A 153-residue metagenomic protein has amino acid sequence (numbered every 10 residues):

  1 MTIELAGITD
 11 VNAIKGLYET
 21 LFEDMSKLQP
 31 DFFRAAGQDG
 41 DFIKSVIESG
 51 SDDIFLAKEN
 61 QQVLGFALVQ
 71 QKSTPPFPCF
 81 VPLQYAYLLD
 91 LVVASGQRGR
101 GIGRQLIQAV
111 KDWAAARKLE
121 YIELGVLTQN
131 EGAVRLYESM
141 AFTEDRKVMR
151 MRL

Functional and structural regions predicted by a protein language model:
T2-G16: A short beta-loop-alpha structural element at the N-terminal edge of CoA-dependent acyl/N-acetyltransferase catalytic
F22-K44: Conserved GNAT-fold acetyl-CoA-binding loop/helix
K44-L56, Y87: A short helix-loop-beta-strand connector motif used in the catalytic cores of GNAT acetyltransferases and, in some
L56, Q62-Q71, Y87, V92: Conserved beta-strand in the GNAT
T74-P76, E123-L127, V134, E138-S139 (+1 more regions): Conserved catalytic-core motifs of GNAT/GCN5-like acyltransferases
C79-S95, G125, R150: Conserved acetyl-CoA binding element of GNAT-fold acetyltransferases
D90-V93, G99-D112, R135, S139: Conserved acetyl-CoA-binding loop-helix of GNAT-fold acetyltransferases
A114-G125: Conserved GNAT acetyl-CoA-binding A-motif
